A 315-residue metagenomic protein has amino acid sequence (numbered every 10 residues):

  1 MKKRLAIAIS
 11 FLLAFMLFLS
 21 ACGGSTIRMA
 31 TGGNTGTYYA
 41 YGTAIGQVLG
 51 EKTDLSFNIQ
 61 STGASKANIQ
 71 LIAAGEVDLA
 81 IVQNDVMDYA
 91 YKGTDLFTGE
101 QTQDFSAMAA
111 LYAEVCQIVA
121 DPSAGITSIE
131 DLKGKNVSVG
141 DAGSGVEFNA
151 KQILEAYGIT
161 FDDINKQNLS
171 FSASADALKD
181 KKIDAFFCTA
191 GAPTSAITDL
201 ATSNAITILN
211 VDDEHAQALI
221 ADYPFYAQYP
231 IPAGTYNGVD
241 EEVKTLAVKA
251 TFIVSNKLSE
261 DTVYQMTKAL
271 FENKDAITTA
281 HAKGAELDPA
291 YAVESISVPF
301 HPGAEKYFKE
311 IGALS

Functional and structural regions predicted by a protein language model:
M1-I7, L13: Positively charged n-region of N-terminal signal peptides that target proteins for export
L17-A21: C-terminal motif of bacterial Sec signal peptides marking the signal peptidase cleavage site
S25-K52, S56-F57, E114-D180, V298 (+1 more regions): Bilobed "Venus flytrap"/periplasmic-binding protein-like clamshell domains and structurally analogous long
T37-A73, L79, V239-D240: Extracytoplasmic small-molecule ligand-binding "clamshell" domains of the periplasmic binding protein/Venus flytrap
Y41, L169, A173, D180 (+3 more regions): An extracytoplasmic/periplasmic, membrane-proximal ligand-sensing/linker region
N84-V86, T94-L96, Q103, A124 (+2 more regions): Pocket-lining segment of extracytoplasmic ligand-binding domains
P122-I129, L258-D261, L314: Short helix-loop capping/hinge motifs at secondary-structure junctions, enriched in acidic/polar residues
K135-Q152, F225-I296: Ligand-binding clefts/hinges and TM-proximal coupling segments of bilobed small-molecule sensing domains
